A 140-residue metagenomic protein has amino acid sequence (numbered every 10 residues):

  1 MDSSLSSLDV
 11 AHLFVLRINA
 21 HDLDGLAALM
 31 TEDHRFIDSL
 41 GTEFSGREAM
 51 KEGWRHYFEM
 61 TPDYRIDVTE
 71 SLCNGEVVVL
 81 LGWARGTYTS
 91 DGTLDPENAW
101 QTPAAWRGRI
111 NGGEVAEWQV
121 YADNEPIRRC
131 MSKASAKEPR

Functional and structural regions predicted by a protein language model:
M1-D9, L13, N19-A20, I37 (+1 more regions): A beta-strand edge to alpha-helix "cap/lid" segment located at domain peripheries
A20-D33, I37: Short, well-ordered alpha-helical segments enriched in acidic and aromatic residues
L40-G41: Short histidine/acidic/glycine/proline-rich micro-motifs that form metal- and phosphate-coordinating active-site loops
